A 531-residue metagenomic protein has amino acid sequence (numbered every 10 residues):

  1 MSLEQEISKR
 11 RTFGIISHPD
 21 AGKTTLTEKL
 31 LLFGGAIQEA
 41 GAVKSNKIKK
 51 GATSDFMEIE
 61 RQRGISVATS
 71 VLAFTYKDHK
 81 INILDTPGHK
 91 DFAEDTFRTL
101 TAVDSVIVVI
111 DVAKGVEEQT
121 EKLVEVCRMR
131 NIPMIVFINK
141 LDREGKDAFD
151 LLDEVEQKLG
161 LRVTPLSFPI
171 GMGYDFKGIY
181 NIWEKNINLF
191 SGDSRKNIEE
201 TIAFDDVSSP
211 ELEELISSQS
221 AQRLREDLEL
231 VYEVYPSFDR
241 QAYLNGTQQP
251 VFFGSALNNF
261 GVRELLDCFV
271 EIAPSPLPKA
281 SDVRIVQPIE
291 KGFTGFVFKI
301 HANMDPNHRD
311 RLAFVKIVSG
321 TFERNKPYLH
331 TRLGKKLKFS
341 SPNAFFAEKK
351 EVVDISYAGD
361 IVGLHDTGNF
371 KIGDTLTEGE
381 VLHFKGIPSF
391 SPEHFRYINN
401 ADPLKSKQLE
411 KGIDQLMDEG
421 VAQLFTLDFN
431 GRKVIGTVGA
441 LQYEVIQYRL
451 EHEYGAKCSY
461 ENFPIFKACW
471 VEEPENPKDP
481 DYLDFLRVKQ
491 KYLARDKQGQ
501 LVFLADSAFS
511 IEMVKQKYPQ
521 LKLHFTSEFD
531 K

Functional and structural regions predicted by a protein language model:
M1-K531: Structural and coupling elements of P-loop NTPases
